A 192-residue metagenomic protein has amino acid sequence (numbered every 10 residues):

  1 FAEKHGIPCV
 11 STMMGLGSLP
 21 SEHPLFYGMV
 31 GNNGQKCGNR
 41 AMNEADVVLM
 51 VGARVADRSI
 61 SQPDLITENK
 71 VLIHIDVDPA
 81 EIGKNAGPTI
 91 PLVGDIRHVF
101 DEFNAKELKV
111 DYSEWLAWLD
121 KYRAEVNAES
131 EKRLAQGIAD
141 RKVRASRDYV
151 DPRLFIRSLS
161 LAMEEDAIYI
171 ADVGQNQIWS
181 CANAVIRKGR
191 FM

Functional and structural regions predicted by a protein language model:
F1, I60-P63, S158: A short acidic, amphipathic alpha-helical/loop segment
F1-A45, L161-M192: Anionic-ligand anchoring segments at beta-strand to alpha-helix junctions in alpha/beta enzyme folds, i.e., glycine
H5, V99-D101, A105, G137-A139: Conserved catalytic alpha/beta core of Sir2/sirtuin-type deacylases, generalized to analogous enzyme cores that bind
G6, D76, P88-G94, V143-V150: Short, exposed beta-strand "edge-strand" segments with a Pro/Gly-rich flavor and a Y/T-containing core
I7-P8, M50, I60-S61, K70 (+4 more regions): Generic hydrophobic/packing signal
G15-E125: Glycine-rich, acidic loop regions that bind phosphate or pyrophosphate groups
R123-M192: Active-site diphosphate/adenylate-binding microenvironment
